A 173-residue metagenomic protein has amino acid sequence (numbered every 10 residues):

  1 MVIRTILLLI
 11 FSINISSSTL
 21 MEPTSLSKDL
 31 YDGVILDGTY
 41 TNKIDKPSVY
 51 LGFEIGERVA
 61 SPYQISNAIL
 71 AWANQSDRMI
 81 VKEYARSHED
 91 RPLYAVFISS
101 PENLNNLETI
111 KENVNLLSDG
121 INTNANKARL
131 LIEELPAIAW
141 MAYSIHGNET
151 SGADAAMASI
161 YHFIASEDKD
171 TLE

Functional and structural regions predicted by a protein language model:
V2-L7, S17-E173: M14 metallocarboxypeptidase catalytic domain recognition
S12-S16: N-terminal signal peptide c-region/cleavage motif recognized by signal peptidases
